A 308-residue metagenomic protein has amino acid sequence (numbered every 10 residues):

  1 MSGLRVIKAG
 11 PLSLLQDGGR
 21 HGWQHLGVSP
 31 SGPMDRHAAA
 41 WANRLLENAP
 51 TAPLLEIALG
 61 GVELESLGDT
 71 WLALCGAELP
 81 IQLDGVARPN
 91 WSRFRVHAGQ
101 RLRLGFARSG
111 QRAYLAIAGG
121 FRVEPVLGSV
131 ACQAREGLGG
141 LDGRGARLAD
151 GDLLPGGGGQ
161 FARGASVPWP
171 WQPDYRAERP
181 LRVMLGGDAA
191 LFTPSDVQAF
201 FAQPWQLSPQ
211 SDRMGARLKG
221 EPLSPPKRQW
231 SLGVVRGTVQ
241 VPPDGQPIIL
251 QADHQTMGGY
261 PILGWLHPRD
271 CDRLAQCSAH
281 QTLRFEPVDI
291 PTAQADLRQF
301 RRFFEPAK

Functional and structural regions predicted by a protein language model:
M1-K308: Conserved "landmark" site that anchors the functional core of diverse proteins
